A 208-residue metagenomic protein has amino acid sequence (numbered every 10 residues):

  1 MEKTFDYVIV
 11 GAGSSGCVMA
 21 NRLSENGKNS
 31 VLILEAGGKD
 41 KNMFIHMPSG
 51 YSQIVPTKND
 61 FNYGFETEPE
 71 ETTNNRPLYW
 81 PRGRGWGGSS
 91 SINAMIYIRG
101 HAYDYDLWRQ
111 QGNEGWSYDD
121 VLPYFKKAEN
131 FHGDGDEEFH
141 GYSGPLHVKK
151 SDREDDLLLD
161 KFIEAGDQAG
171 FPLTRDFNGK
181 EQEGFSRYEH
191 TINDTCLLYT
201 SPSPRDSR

Functional and structural regions predicted by a protein language model:
M1-K126: N-terminal glycine-rich phosphate/pyrophosphate-binding loop and immediately adjacent elements
G38, R205-D206: Short, glycine/acidic-enriched loop or turn micro-motifs at the edges of active sites
P48-S49, P202-P204: Proline-rich low-complexity regions
T57, E70, L173, S203-R205: Generic low-complexity segments that are intrinsically disordered, proline-rich and/or Lys/Arg-biased
S91, R109-S201, R208: Conserved redox-cofactor binding core of oxidoreductases
